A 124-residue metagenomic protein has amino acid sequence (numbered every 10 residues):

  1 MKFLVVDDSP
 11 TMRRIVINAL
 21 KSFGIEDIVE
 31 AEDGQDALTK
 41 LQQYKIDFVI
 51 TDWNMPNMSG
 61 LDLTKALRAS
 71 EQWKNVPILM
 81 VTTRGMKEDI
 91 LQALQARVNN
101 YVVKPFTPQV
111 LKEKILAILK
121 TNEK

Functional and structural regions predicted by a protein language model:
P10-V29: Two-component/phosphorelay signaling modules centered on CheY-like receiver
R14-I17, D62, G85-N100: Alpha4 helix (beta4-alpha4-beta5 surface) of REC/receiver domains from two-component response regulators
E30-T39, G60: Helix N-cap/capping motif at the beta->alpha junctions
T39, L61-K74: Short amphipathic alpha-helix used as the core "switch/output" element in two-component signaling
Y44-I50: Active-site beta3 strand of CheY-like receiver
M55: Receiver (REC) domain active-site loop signature in two-component systems and cognate sites in sensor histidine kinases
F106-L116: C-terminal output helix
